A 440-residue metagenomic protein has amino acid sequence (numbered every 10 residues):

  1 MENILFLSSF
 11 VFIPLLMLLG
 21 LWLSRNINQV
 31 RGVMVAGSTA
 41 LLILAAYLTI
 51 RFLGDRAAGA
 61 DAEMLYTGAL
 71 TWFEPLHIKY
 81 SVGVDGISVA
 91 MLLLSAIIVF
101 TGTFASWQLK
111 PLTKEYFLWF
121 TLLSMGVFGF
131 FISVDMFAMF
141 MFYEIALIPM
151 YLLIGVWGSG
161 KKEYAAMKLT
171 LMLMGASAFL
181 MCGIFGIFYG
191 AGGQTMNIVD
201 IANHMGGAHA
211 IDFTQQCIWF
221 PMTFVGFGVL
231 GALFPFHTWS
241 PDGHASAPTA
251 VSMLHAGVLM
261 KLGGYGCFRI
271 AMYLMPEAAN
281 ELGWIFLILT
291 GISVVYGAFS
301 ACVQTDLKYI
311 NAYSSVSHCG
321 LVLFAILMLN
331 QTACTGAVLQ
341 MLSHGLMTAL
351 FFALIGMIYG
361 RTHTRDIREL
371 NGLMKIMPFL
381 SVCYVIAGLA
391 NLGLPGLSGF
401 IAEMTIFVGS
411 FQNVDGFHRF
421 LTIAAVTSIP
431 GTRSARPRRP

Functional and structural regions predicted by a protein language model:
M1-F6, L21-F104, Q108-L118, Q194-T195 (+2 more regions): Transmembrane helix-loop-helix hairpins at membrane boundaries of multipass inner-membrane proteins
N3, L16-M17, I367, M404: Residue-level signal for cytosolic alpha-helical hairpin/rod architecture
F6-I13, M17, V30, M34-L44 (+8 more regions): Hydrophobic alpha-helical transmembrane segments of polytopic
S8-L23, V35-L48, L92-S106, L123-M125 (+5 more regions): Central hydrophobic cores of alpha-helical transmembrane segments in multi-pass inner-membrane proteins across all
P14-L16, D61-M64, F73-E74, T121 (+4 more regions): Short amphipathic alpha-helical surface micro-motifs
S81, F131, F140: Hydrophobic "anchor" residues on beta-strands that sit immediately upstream of conserved functional sites
T101-W107, M125-F137, M150-R439: Hydrophobic transmembrane alpha-helices and their helix-loop junctions in integral membrane proteins
E144: Short phosphate-coordinating micro-motif centered on Lys-Gly-acidic
